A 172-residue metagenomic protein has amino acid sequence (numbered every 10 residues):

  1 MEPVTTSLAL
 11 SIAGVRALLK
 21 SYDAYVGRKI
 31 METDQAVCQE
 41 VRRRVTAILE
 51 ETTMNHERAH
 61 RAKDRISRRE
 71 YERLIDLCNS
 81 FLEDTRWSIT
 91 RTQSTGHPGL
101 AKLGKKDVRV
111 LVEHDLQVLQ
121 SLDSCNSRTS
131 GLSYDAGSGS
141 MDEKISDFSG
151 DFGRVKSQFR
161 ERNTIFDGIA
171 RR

Functional and structural regions predicted by a protein language model:
M1-H60: Leu/Val/Ala/Ile-rich N-terminal alpha-helices, chiefly Sec-type signal peptides and the beginnings
M1-V4, S67-R68, A101-G104, G137 (+2 more regions): General structural signal for secondary-structure boundaries
V26-K29, I75, N163, A170: Generic alpha-helical secondary structure signal
Q35, Q39, Q93, Q117-Q120 (+1 more regions): Residue-identity detector for glutamine
T53-D147: Charged linear interaction tracts used for macromolecular binding and regulation
D135-R172: Preference for long, well-ordered alpha-helical segments
